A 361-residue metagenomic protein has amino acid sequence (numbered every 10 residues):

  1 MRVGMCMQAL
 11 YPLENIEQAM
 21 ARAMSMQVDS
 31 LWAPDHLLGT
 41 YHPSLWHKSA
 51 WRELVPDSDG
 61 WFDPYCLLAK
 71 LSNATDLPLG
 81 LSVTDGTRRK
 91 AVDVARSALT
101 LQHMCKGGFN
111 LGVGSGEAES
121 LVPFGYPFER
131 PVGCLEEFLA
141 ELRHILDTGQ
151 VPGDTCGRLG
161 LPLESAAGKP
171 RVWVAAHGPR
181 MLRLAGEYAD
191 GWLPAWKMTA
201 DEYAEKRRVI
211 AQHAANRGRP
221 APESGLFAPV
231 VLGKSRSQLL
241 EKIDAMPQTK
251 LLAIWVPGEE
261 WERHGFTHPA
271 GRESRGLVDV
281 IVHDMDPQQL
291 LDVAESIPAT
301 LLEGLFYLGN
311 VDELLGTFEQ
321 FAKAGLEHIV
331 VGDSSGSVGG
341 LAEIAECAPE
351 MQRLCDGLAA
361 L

Functional and structural regions predicted by a protein language model:
M1-A74, P170: N-terminal beta1-alpha1-beta2 module of alpha/beta enzyme domains
V3-E14, S82-V92, A167-H177, V230-G233 (+1 more regions): Active-site mouth loops of central-metabolism enzymes
V3-M7, L31-A33, L79-S82, F109-V113 (+4 more regions): Hydrophobic faces of well-ordered beta-strands that scaffold small-molecule active sites in alpha/beta enzyme cores
P12-A23, V94-A98, A175-L184, I243 (+1 more regions): Short, acidic/polar
M24-S25, L68-D76, A98, Q102-F109 (+3 more regions): Acidic (Asp/Glu)-rich catalytic clusters
W32-F62, D85, E117, V122 (+2 more regions): Glycine-rich, proline-tolerant flexible connector loops at the mouths of alpha/beta enzymes
A50-G80, F138-E141, A345-L361: Alpha-helix-loop-beta-strand connector modules within alpha/beta enzyme cores
F128-L163, D201-Q320, L361: An alpha-helical appendage that flanks or caps ligand/catalytic pockets
